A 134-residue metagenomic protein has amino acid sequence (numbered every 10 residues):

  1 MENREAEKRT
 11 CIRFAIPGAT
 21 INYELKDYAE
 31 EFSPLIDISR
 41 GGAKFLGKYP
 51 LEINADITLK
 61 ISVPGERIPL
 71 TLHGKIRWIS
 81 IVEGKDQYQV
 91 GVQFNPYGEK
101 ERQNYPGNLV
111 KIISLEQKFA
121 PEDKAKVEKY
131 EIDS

Functional and structural regions predicted by a protein language model:
M1-I38, V110-S134: N-terminal helix initiation/capping motif
F14-A15, A29-E30, V63-H73: Short coil-to-beta-strand transition motifs
P17, D86-G107: Short solvent-exposed strand/turn elements
G18-K60, G91: Short strand-loop-strand
S33, T71-S80: Short beta-strand-centered aromatic/proline hotspots
R40, I79-K85: Short, conserved beta-turn/loop elements at beta-strand boundaries and strand-helix junctions
E52-I53, E66-I68, V82-G84: Short glycine/serine/proline-enriched coil/turn segments at secondary-structure junctions
P64-E66, I79-I81, Y97-E99: Short coil/turn motifs at secondary-structure junctions
